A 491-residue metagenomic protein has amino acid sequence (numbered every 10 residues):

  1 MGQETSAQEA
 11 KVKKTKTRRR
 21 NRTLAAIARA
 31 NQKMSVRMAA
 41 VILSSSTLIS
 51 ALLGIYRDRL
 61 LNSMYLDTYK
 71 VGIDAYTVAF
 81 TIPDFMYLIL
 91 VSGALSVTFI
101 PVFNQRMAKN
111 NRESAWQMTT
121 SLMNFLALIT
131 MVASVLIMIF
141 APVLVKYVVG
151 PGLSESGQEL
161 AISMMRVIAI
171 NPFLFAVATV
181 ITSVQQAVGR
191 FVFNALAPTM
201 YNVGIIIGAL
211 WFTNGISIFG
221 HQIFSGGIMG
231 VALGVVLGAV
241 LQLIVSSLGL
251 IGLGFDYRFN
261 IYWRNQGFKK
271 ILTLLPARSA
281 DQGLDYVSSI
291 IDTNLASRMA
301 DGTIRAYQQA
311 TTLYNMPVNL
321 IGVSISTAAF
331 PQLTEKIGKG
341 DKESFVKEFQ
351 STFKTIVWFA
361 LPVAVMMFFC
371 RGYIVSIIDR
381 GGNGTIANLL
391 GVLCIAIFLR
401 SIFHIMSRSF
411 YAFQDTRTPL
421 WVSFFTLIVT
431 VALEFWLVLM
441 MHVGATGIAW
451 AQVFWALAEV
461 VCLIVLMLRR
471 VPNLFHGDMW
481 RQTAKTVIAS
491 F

Functional and structural regions predicted by a protein language model:
G2-F491: Membrane-embedded alpha-helical bundles of multi-pass transporters/translocases, especially carrier/permease families
